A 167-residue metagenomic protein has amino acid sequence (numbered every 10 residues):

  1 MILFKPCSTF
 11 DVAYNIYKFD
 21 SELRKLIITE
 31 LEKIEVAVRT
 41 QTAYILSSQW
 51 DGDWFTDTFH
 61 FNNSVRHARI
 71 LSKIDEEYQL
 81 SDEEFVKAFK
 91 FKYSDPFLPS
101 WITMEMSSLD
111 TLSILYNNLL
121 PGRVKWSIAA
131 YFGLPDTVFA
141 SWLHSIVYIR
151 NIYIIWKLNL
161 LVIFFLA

Functional and structural regions predicted by a protein language model:
M1-A167: Long, contiguous internal "core" modules enriched in hydrophobic/ aromatic residues
